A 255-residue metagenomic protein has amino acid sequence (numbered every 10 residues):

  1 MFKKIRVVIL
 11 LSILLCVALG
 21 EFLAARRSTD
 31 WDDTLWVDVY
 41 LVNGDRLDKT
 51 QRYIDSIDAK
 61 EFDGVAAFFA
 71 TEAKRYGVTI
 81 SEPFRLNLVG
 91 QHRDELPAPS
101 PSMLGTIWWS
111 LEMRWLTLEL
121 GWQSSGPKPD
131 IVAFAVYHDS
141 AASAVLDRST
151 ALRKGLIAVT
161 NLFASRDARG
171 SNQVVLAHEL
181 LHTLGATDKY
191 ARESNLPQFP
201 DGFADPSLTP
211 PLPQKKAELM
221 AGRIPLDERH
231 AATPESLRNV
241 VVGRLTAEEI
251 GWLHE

Functional and structural regions predicted by a protein language model:
F2-G126: Propeptide-to-catalytic entry region of secreted or membrane-anchored zinc metalloproteases
F2-L19, S149-K154, A158, L162-D167 (+1 more regions): Metalloprotease/metallohydrolase-associated module, dominated by Zn2+-dependent proteases
W31-D33, P127, R153-K154, Q214: A short, polar/charged loop/turn motif at coil->beta-strand junctions and beta-hairpin connectors
T34-W36, D130, I157, A217: Extracellular structured ligand-interaction cores
R46-R52, A142-A144, D227-A231: Short, solvent-exposed loop/turn elements at domain surfaces
L47, L116-R192: Active-site-proximal segment of zinc-dependent metalloprotease catalytic domains
Q51-F62, R166-V174, P213: Solvent-exposed, acidic/flexible segments
E61, V65, N172-L176, T233 (+1 more regions): Stable alpha-helical elements in mature extracytoplasmic
